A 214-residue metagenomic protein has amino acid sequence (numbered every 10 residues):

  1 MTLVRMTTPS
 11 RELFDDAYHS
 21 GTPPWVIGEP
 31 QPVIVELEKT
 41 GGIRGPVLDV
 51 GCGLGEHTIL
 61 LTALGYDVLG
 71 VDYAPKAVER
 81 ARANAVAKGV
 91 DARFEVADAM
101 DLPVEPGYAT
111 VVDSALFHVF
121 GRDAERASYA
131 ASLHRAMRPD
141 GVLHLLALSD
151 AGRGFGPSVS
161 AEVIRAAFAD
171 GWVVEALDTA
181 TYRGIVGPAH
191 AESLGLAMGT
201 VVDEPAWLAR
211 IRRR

Functional and structural regions predicted by a protein language model:
M1-G42: Conserved class I S-adenosyl-L-methionine
A74-K76: Conserved SAM/SAH-binding beta-strand->alpha-helix loop
A81-R82: Conserved SAM-binding loop
K88-A99: Conserved SAM-binding strand-loop segment of SAM-dependent methyltransferases
M100-V111: A short acidic, Gly/Pro-enriched loop at the edge of an enzyme's catalytic core that lines a small-molecule cofactor
A109-A124: A short SAM/SAH-binding and catalytic strip from SAM-dependent methyltransferases
A127-P139: A short glycine-rich, Lys/Arg-flanked "PGG" loop and its adjoining helix->strand segment in the class I
D140-A147: Conserved beta-strand signature within the Rossmann-like core of class I S-adenosyl-L-methionine
